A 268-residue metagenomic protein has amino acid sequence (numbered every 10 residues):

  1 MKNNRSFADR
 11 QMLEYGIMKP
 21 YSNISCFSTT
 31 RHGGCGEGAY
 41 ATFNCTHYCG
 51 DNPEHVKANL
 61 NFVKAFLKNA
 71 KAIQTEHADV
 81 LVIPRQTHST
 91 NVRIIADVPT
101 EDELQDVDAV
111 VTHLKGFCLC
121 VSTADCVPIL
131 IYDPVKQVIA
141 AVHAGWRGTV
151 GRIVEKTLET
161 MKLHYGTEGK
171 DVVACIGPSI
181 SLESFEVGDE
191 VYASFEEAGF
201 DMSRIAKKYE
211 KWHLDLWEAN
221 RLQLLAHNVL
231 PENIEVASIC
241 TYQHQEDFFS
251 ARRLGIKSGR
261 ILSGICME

Functional and structural regions predicted by a protein language model:
M1-E268: Active-site microenvironment for binding and transforming phosphate-containing groups
